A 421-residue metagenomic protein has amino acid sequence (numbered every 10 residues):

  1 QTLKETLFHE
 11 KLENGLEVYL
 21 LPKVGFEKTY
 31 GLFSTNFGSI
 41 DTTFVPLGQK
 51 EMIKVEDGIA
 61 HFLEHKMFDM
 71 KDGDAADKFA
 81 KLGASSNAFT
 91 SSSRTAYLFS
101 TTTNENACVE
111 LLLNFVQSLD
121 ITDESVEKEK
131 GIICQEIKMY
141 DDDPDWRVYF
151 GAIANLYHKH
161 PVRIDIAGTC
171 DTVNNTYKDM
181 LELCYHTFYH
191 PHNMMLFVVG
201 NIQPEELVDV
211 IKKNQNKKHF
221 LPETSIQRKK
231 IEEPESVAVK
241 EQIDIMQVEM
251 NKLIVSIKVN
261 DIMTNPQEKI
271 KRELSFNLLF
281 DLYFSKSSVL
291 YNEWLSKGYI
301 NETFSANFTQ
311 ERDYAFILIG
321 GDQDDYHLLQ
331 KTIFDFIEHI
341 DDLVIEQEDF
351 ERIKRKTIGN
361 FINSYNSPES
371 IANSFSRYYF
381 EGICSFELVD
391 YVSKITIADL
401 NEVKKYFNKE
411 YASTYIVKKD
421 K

Functional and structural regions predicted by a protein language model:
Q1-D74, Y185, Y189-E293, A412-K421: His/Glu-rich zincin catalytic helix
M70, D74-I226, P266-K271, F280 (+2 more regions): Charge-rich, well-structured scaffold segments of protease-associated domains
